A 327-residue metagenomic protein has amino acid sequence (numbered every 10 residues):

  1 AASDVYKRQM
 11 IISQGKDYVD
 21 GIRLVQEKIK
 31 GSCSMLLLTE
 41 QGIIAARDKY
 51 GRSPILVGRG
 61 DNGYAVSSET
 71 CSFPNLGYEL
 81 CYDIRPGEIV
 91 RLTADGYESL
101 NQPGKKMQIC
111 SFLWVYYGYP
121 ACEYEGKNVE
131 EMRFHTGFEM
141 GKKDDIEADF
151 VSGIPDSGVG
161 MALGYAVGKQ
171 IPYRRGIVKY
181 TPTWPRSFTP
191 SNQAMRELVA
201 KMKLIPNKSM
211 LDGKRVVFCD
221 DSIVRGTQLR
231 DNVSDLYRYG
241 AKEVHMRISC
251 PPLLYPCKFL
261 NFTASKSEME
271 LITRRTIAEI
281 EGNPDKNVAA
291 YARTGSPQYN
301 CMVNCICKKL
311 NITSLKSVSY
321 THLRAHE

Functional and structural regions predicted by a protein language model:
A1-Q9, T321-H326: Conserved small/polar residues in nucleotide/adenosyl-binding loops
S3-R85, R91-A148, I154: Conserved short alpha-helical segments that host acidic/polar catalytic motifs at enzyme active sites
K7-I11, Y173-R186, I280-N287, I312-Y320: A conserved beta-strand->alpha-helix junction
V25-Q26, Q41-G42, R47, G77-D83 (+1 more regions): PRPP-dependent phosphoribosyltransferase catalytic core
R52-P54, F73-P74, E98-S99, G158-A162 (+4 more regions): Flexible loop/turn segments at secondary-structure boundaries
K143-D149, V167-R174, K208-D212, S234-E243: Secondary-structure transition/capping motifs at alpha-helix termini and the adjoining loop/turn into the next element
V151, G158-Y165, Y173, R215-L236: Extended, hydrophobic alpha-helical segments in both membrane/secreted and soluble proteins
Q170-V216, L254-K266: Short, glycine/charge-rich flexible loops or terminal/linker lids adjacent to PRPP-binding catalytic cores
